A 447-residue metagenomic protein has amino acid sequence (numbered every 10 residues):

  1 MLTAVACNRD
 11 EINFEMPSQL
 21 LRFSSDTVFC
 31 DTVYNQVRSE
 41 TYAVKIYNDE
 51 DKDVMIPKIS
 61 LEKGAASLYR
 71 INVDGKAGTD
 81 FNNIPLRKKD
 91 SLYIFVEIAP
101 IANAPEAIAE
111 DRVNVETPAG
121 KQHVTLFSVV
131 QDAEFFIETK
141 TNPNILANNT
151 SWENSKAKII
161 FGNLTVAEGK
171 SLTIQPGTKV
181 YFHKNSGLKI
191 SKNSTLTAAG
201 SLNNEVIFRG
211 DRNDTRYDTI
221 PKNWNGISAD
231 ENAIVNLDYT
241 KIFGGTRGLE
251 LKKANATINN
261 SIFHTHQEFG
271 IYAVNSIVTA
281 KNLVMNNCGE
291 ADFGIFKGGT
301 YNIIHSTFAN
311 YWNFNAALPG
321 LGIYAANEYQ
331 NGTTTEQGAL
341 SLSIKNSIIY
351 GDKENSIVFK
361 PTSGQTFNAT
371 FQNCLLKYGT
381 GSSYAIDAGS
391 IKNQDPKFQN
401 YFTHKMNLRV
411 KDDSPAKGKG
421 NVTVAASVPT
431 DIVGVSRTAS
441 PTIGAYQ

Functional and structural regions predicted by a protein language model:
T3-A6: C-terminal motif of bacterial Sec signal peptides marking the signal peptidase cleavage site
D10-F14, L21-T32, V37-S39, A43 (+3 more regions): Beta-strand/loop edge motif enriched in small/polar residues
S39-E40, D51-I56: Short acidic/proline- and small/hydrophobic-mixed sequence motifs that coincide with surface turns and coil-to-beta
I46-E50: Asparagine-centered strand-capping/turn motif at beta-strand->loop junctions
P57-K63, W152-N154: Change to "...patches in solvent-exposed regions of secreted, membrane-anchored, or virion-exposed structural
L61-D80: Short, solvent-exposed loop/linker segments at beta-strand-coil boundaries, enriched for Pro/Gly and Ser/Thr
F95, T438-S440: Short linear motifs in exposed loops
